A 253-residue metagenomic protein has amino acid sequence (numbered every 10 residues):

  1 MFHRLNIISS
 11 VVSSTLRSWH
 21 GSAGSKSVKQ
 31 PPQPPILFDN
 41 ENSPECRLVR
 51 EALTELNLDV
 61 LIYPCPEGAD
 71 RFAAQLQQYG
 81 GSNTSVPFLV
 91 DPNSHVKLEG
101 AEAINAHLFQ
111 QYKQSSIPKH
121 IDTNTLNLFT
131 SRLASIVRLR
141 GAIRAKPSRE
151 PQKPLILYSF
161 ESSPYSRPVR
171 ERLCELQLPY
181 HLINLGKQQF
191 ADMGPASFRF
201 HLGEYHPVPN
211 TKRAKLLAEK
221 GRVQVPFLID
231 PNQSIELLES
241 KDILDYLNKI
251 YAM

Functional and structural regions predicted by a protein language model:
M1-M253: GST-like domain detector, emphasizing the conserved glutathione-binding G-site in the N-terminal thioredoxin-like
